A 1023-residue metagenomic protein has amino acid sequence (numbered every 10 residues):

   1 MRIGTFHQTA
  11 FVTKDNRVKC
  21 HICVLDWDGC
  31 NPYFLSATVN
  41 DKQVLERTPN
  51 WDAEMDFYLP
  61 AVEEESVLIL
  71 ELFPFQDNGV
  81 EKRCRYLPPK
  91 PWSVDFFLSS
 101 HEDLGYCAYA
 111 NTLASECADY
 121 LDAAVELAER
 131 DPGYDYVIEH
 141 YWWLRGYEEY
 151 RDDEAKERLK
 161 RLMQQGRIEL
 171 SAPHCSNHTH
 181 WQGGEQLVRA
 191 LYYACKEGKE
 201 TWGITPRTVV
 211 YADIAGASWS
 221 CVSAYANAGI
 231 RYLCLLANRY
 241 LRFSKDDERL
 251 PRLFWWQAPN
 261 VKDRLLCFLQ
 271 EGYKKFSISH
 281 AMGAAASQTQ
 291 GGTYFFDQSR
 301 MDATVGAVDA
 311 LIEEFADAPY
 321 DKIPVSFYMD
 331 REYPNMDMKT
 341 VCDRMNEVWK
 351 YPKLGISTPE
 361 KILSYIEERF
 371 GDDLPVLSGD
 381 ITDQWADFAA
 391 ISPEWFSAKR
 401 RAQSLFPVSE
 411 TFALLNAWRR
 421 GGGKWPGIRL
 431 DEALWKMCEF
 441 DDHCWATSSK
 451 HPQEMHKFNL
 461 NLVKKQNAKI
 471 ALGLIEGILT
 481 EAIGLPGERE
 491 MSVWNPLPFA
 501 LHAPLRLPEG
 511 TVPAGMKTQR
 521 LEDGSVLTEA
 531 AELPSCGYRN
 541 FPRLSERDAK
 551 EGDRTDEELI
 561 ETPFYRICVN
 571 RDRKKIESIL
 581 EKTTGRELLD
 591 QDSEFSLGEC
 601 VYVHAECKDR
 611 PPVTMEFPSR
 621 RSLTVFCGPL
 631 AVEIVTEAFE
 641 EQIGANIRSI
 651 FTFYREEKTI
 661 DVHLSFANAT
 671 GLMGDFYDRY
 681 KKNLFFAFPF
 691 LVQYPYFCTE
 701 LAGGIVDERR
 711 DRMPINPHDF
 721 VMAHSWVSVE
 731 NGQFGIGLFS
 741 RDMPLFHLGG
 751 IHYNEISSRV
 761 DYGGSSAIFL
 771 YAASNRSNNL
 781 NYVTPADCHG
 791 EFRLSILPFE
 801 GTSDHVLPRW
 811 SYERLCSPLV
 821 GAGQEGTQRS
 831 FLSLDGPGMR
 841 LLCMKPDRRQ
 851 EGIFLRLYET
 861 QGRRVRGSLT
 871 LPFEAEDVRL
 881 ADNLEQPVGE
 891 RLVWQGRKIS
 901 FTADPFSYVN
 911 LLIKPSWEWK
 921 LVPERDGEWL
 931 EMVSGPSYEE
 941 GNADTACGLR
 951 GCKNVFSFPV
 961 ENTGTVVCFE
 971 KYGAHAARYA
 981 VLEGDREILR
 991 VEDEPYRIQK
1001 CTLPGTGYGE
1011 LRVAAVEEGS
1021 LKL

Functional and structural regions predicted by a protein language model:
M1-D103, N111, V893, D904-Y908 (+2 more regions): Mature N-terminal, pre-catalytic/accessory segment of carbohydrate-active enzymes
F11-T13, R17, T48, C221-A226 (+9 more regions): C-terminal (or distal) subdomains of carbohydrate-active enzymes
H21-Q182, G198-E200, W255, I381 (+2 more regions): N-terminal catalytic cores of secreted or lumenal carbohydrate-active enzymes
S100-E116, E139-E148, A172-V188, I204-A215 (+4 more regions): The substrate-binding groove and active-site-proximal loops of carbohydrate-active enzymes, especially glycoside
H101, G105, V261-G484, P496 (+1 more regions): Catalytic grooves of carbohydrate-active enzymes
E154-A172, V222-K262: Acidic, His- and aromatic-enriched active-site or binding-groove loops in soluble protein domains that engage sugars
V188-S220, N227, A307-S326: CE4/NodB-like, metal-dependent polysaccharide N-deacetylase domain that modifies extracellular/periplasmic N-acetylated
W202-L250, P334, M338, V662 (+2 more regions): Catalytic domains of cell-wall/extracellular-matrix polysaccharide-remodeling enzymes, centered on de-N-acetylation
